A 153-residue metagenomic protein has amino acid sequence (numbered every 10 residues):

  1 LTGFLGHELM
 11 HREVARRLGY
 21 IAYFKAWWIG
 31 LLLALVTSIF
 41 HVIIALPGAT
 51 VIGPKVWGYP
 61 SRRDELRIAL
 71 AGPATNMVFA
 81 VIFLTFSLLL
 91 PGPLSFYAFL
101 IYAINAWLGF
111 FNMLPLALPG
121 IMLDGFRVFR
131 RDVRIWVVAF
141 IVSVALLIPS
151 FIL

Functional and structural regions predicted by a protein language model:
L1-L153: Hydrophobic transmembrane alpha-helices and their immediate loop junctions in multi-pass integral membrane proteins
